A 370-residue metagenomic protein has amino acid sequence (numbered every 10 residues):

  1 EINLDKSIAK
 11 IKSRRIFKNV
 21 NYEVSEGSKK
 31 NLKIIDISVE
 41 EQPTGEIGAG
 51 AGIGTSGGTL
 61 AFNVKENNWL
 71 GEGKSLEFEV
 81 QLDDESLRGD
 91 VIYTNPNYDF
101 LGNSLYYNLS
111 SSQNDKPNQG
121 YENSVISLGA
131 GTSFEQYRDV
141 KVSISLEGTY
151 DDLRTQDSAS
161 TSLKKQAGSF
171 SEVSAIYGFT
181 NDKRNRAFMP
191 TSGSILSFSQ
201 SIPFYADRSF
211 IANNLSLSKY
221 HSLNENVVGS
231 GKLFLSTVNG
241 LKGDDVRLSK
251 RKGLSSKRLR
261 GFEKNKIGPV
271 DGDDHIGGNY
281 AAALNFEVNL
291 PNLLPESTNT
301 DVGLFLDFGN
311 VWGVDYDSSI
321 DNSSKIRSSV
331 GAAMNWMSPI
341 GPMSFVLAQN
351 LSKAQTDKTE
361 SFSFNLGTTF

Functional and structural regions predicted by a protein language model:
E1-G57, N63, E77-N95, L215-S216 (+2 more regions): Periplasmic polypeptide-binding modules associated with outer-membrane biogenesis and secretion
S13, E46, A159-G168, E172-T300 (+5 more regions): C-terminal outer-membrane beta-barrel translocator/porin domains of Gram-negative envelope proteins and their
F17, Q42-T44, W69-G71, Y98-F100 (+7 more regions): Outer-membrane beta-barrel channels and translocator barrels
K29, G52-L60, F78-D90, N114-N123 (+4 more regions): Solvent-exposed loop/turn segments connecting transmembrane beta-strands in outer-membrane beta-barrel proteins
N31-K33, P43-I47, G58, E72-L76 (+11 more regions): Outer-envelope beta-barrel architecture signal
T44-G54, A61-D83, L105-D115, S194-F204 (+4 more regions): Transmembrane beta-strand segments that form the barrel wall of outer-membrane beta-barrel proteins
L60-W69, L87-F100, L105, I126-Q136 (+6 more regions): Feature captures outer-membrane beta-barrel proteins of Gram-negative bacteria and organelles
G89-S171, A175-Y177: Transmembrane beta-barrel wall of Gram-negative outer-membrane proteins
